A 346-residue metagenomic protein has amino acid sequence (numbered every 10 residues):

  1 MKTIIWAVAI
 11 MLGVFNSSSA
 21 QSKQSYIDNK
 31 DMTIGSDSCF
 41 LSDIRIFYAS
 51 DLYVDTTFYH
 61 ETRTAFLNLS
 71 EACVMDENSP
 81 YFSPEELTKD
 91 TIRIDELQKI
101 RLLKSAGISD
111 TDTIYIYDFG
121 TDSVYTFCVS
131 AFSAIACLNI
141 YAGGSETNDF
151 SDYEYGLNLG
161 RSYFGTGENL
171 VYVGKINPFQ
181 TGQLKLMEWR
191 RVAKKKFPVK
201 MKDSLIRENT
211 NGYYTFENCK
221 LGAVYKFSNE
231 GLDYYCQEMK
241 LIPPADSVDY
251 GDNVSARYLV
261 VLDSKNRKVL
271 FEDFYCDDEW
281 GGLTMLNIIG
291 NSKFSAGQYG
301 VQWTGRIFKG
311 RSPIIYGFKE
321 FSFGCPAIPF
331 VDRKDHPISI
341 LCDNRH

Functional and structural regions predicted by a protein language model:
M1-S25: Bacterial Sec-dependent N-terminal signal peptides
S22-H346: Exposed acidic/polar residues on beta-strands and adjacent loops within beta-sheet cores, strongest in beta-propeller
